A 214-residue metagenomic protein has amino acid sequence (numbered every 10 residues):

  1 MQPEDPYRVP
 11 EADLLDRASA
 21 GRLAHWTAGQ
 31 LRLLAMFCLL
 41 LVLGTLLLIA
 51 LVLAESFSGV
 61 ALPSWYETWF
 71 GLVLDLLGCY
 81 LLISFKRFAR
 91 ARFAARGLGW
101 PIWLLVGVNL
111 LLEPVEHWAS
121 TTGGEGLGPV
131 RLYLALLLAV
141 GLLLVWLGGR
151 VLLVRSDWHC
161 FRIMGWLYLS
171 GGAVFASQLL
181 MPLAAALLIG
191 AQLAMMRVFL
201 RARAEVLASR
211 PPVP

Functional and structural regions predicted by a protein language model:
M1-A28, R201-P214: Low-complexity, intrinsically disordered extramembrane tails and loops of integral membrane proteins
R22-V206: Hydrophobic, aromatic-enriched alpha-helical segments typical of multi-pass transmembrane helices
